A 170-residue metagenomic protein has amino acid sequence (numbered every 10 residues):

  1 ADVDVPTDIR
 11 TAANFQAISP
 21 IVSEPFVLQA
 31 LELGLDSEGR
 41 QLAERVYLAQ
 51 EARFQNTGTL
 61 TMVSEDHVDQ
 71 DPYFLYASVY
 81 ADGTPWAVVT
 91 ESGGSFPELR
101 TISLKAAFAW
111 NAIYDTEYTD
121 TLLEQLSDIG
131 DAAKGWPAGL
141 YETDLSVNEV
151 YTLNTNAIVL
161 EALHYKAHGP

Functional and structural regions predicted by a protein language model:
A1-P170: Ser/Thr/Asn(+Pro)-rich, low-complexity disordered segments
